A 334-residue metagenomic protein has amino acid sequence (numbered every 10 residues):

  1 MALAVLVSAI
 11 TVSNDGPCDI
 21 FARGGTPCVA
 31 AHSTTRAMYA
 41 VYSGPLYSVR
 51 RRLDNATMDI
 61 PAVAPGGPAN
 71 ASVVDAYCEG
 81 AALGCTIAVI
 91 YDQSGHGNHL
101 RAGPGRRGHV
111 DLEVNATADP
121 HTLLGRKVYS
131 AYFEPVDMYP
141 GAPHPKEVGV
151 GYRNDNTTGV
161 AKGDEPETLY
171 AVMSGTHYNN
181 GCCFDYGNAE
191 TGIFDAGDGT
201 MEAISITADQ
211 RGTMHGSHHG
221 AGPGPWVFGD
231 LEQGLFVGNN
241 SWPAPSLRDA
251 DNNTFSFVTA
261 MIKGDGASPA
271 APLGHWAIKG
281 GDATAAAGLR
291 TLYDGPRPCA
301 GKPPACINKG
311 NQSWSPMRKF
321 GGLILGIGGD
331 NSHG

Functional and structural regions predicted by a protein language model:
M1-A9: Fungal secretory targeting signals
I10-V110, Y170: GGW-centered surface loops in extracellular recognition modules
V41-A56, Y129-F133, A171-V172, W276 (+1 more regions): Short, hydrophobic/proline-enriched secondary-structure or compact coil segments at domain edges
G44-L46, A82-I90, G95-G97, R126-V128 (+4 more regions): Extracellular structured ligand-interaction cores
G95-N252, A267-A270, T284-L292, P298 (+1 more regions): Extracellular glycan-recognition modules
G175, I262-G264, G329: Short beta-strand segments enriched in hydrophobic/aromatic residues within well-folded beta-rich domains
F257-T259, D265-D282: Loop/turn-rich, solvent-exposed surfaces of beta-rich toroidal or solenoidal domains
A287, L292-H333: Flexible glycan-contacting loops in extracellular carbohydrate-active proteins
